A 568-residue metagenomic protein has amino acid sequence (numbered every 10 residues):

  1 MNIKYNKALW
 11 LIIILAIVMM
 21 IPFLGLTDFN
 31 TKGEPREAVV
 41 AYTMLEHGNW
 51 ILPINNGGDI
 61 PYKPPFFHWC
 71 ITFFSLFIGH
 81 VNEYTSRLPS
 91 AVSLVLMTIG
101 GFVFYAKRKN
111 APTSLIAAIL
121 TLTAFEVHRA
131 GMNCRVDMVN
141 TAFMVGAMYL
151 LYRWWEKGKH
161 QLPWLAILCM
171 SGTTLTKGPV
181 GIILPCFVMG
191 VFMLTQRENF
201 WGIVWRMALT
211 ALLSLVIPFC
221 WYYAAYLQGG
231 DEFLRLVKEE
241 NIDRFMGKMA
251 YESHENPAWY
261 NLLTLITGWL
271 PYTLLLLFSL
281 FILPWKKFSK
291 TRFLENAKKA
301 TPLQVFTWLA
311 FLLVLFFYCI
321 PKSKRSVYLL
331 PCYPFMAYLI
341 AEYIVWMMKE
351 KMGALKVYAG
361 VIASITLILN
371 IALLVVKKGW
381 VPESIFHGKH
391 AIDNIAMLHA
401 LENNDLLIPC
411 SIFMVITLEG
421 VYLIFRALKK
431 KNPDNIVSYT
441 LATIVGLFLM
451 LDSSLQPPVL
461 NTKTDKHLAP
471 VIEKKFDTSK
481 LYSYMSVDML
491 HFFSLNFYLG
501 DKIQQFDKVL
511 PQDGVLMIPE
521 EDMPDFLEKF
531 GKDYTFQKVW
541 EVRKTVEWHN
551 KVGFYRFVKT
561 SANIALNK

Functional and structural regions predicted by a protein language model:
M1-V357, V376-K377, L428-K429, V539 (+1 more regions): Membrane-integral, polyisoprenol-dependent glycosyltransferases of the GT-C/oligosaccharyltransferase superfamily
W164, W285-K568: Membrane-embedded architecture of ER/inner-membrane glycosylation machinery
